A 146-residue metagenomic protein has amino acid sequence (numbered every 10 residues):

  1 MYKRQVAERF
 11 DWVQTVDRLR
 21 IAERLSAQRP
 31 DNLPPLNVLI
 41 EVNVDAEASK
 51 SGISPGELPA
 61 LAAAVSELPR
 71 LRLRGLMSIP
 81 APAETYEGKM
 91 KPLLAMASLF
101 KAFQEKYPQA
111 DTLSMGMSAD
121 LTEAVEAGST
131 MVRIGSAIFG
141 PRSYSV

Functional and structural regions predicted by a protein language model:
K3-A119, A127: Conserved alpha/beta-domain cores
R18-I21, M117, L121-V146: Glycine-rich phosphate-binding active-site loops on the catalytic face of alpha/beta enzymes
